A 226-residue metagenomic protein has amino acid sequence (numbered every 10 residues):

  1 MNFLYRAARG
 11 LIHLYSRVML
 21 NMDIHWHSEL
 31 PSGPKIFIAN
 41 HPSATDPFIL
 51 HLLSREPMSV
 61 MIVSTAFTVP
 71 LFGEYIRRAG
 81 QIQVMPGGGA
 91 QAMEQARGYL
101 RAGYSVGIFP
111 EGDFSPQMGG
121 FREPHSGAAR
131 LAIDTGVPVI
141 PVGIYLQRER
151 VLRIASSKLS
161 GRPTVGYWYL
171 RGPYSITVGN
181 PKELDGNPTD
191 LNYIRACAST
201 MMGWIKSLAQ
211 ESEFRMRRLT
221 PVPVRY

Functional and structural regions predicted by a protein language model:
L4-H41: Helix-to-loop junction immediately C-terminal to a conserved catalytic motif
R17-H25, G87, S157-G161: Short gly/ser/thr-rich secondary-structure transition/capping motifs
P31-G88, E94: Catalytic core of membrane glycerolipid acyltransferases/transacylases, capturing the structured, soluble-facing
P34-I36, S105-F109, I140: Residue-level preference for the first positions of well-ordered beta-strands
L50, Y75, G98, R130-D134: Hydrophobic/aromatic ligand-binding patch that stacks against planar heteroaromatic rings of cofactors or nucleotides
Y99-A128: Catalytic-site beta-strand/loop segments enriched in glycine and acidic/polar residues
G120-T189, V222: A cross-family acyltransferase "interaction/gating" segment
S212-Y226: Short, highly charged C-terminal tails/helix-capping segments
